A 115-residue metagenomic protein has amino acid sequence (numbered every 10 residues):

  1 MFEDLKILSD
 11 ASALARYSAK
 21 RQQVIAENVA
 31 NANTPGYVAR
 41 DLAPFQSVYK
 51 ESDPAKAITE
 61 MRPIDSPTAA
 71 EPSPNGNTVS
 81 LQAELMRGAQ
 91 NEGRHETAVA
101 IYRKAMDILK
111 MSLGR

Functional and structural regions predicted by a protein language model:
M1-R115: Amphipathic alpha-helical polymerization modules
